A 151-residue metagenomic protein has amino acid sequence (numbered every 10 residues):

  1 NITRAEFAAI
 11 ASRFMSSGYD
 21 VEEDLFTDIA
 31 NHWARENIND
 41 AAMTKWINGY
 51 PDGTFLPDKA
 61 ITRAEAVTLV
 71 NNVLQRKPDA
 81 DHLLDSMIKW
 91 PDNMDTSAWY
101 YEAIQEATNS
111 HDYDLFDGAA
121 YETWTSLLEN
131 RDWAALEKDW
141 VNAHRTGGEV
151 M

Functional and structural regions predicted by a protein language model:
N1-A5, R13-E36, I47-A64, L74-M151: Feature responds to low-complexity, polar/acidic, surface-exposed segments characteristic of secreted/exported proteins
T44: Post-HExxH zinc-binding segment in Zn-dependent metallohydrolases
